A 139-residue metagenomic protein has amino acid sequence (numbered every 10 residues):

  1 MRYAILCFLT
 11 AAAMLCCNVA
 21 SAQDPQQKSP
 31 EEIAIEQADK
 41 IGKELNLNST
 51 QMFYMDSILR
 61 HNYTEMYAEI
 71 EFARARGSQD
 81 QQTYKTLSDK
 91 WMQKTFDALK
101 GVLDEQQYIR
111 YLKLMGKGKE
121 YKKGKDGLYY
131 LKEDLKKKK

Functional and structural regions predicted by a protein language model:
M1-Q27: Bacterial Sec-dependent N-terminal signal peptides
Q23-K139: Charge-rich (acidic/polar
